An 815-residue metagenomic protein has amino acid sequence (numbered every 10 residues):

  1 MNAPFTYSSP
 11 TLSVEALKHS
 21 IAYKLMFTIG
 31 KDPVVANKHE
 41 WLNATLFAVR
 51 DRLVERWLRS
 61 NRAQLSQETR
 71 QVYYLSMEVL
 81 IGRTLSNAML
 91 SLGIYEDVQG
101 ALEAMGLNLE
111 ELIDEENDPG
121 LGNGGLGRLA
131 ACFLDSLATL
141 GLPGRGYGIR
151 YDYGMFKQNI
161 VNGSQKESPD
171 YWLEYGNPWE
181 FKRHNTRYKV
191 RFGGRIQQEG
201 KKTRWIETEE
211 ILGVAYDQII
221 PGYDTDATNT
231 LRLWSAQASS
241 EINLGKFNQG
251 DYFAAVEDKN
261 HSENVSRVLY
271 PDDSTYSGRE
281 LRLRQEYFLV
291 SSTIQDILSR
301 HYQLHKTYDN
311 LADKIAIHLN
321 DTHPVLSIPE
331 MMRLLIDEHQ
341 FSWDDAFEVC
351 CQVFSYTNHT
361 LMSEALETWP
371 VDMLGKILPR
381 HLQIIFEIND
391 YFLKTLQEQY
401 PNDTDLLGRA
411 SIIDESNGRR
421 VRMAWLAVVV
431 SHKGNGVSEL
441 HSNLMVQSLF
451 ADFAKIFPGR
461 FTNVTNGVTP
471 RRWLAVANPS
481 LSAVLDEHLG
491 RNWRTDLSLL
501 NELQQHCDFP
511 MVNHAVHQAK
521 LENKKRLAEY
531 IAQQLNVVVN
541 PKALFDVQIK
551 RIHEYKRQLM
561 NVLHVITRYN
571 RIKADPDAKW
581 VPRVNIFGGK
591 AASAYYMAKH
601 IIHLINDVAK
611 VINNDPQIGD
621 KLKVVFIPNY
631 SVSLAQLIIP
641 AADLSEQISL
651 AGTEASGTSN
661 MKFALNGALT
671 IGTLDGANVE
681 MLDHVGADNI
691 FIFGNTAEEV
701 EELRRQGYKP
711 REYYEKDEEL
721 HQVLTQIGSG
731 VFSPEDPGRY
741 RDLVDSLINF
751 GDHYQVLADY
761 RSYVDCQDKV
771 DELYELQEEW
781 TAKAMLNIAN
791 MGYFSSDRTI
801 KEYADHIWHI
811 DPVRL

Functional and structural regions predicted by a protein language model:
M1-L815: A conserved ligand/cofactor-binding region detector
